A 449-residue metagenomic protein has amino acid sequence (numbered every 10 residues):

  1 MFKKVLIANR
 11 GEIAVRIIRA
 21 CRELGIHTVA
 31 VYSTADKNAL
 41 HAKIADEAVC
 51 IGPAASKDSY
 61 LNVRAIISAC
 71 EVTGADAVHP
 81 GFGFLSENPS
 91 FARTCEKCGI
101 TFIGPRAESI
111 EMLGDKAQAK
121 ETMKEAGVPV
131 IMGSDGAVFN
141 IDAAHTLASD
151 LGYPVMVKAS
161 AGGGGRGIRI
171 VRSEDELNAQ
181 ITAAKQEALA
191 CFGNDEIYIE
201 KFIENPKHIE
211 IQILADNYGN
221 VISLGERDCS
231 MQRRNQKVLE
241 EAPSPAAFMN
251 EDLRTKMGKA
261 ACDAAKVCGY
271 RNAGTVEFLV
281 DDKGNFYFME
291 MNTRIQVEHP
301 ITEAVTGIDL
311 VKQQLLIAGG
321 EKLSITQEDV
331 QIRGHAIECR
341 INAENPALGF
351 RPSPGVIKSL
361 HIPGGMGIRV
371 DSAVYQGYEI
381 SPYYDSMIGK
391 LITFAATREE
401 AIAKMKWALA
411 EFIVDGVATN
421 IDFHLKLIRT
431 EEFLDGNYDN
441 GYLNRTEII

Functional and structural regions predicted by a protein language model:
M1-E125, V138-T146: ATP-binding N-terminal substructure of ATP-dependent carboxylate-amine bond-forming enzymes
I7-L24, A48, E71-T73, G104 (+3 more regions): ATP-dependent carboxylate activation and anion-phosphoryl transfer catalytic cores that bind Mg-ATP to form
V29, H79, T101-I103, I131 (+3 more regions): Structural detector of well-ordered beta-strand residues that form the stable sheet scaffold of enzyme domains
E47-V49, E111, P129-A137, I168-R169 (+1 more regions): Structural signal for short hydrophobic segments within the conserved structured cores of catalytic domains across
T122-I131, Y153-P154: A polyampholytic, Gly/Pro-enriched intrinsically disordered region
G133, I141-L147, P206, I332: Catalytic core of soluble alpha/beta enzymes
L147-M156: Acidic/histidine-enriched active-site and ligand-binding environments that engage anionic O-linkages
A159: N-terminal nucleotide-binding beta1-loop-alpha1 segment
